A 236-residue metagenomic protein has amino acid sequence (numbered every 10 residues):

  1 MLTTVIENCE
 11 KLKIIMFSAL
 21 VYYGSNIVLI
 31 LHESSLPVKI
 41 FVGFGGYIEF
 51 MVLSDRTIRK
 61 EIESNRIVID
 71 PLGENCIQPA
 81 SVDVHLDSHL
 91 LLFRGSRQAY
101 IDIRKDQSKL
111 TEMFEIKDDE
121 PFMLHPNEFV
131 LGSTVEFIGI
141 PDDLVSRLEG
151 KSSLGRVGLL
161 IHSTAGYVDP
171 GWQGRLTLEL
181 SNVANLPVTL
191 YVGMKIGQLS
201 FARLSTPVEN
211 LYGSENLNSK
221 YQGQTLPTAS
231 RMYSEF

Functional and structural regions predicted by a protein language model:
L2-V5, I14, Y22-L36: Short terminal hydrophobic/aromatic SLiMs and anchors at protein ends
I15, Y23-G24, V28-L29, P207 (+2 more regions): A generic structural signal for solvent-exposed, polar alpha-helical segments
K39, G43-F236: DUTPase catalytic domain/fold
